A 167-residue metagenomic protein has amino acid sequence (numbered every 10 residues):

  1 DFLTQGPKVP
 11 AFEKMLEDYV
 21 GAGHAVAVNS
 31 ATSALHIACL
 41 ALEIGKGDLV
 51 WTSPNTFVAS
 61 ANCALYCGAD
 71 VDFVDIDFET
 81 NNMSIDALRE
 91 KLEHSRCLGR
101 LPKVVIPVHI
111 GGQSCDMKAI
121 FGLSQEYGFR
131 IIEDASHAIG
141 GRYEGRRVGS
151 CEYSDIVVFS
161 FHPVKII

Functional and structural regions predicted by a protein language model:
D1, Q5, V164-I167: Short, intrinsically disordered, charge-balanced linker/junction segments flanking boundaries in proteins
F2-L49, C63-C67, F73-D75, C97: Phosphate-binding glycine-rich loop
K46, T52, F73, I131-E133 (+1 more regions): Hydrophobic residues in well-ordered beta-strands that form the structural core
N55, A69, I76-F78, I110: Active-site loop/turn elements of alpha/beta-hydrolase fold enzymes, especially the short glycine-/histidine-rich
T56-A61: Conserved coil-to-alpha-helix start sites within the AMP-binding
E79-I167: Active-site phosphate-binding strand-loop segment of PLP-dependent enzymes
